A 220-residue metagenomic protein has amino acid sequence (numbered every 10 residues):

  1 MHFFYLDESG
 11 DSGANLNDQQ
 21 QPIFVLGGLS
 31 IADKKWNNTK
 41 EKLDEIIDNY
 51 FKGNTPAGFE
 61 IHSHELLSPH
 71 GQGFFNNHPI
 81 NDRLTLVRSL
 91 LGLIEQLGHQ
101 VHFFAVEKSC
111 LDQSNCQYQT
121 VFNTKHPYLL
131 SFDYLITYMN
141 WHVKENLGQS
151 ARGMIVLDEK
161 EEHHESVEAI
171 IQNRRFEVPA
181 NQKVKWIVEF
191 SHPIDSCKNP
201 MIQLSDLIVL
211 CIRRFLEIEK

Functional and structural regions predicted by a protein language model:
M1-K220: Phosphate-ester processing/binding pockets and catalytic centers
